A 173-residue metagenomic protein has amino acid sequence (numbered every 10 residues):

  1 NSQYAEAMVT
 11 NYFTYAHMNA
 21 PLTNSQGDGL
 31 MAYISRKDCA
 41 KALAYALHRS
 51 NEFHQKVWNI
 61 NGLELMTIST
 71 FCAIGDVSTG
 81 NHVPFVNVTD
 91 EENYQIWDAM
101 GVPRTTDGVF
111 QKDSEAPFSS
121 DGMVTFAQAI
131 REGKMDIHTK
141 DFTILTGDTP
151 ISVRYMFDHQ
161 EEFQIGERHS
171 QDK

Functional and structural regions predicted by a protein language model:
N1-E91, Q95-M100, F163: Oxidoreductase cofactor-interface core, primarily capturing Rossmann-like NAD(P)-dependent enzymes
E91-K173: A hydrophobic C-terminal alpha-helical subdomain
